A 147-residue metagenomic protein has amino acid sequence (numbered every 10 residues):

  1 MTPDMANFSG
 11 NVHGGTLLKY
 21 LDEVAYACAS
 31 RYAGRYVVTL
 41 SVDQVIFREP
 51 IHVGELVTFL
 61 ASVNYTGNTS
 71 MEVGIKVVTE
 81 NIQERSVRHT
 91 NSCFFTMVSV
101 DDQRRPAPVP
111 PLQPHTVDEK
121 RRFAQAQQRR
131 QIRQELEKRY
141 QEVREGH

Functional and structural regions predicted by a protein language model:
M1-P3: Short amphipathic
A6-K19: A conserved, well-ordered hydrophobic junction motif at loop->secondary-structure transitions
V12, Y26-Y65, M71, R88-S92: Hydrophobic beta-strand-centered segment that forms part of the acyl-chain substrate-binding groove
T16, Y36, L40, Q44-R48 (+3 more regions): A sequence-level detector of short, solvent-exposed, charge-rich linear segments
H52-L56, N64-H147: HotDog/MaoC-like acyl-thioester-processing domains
